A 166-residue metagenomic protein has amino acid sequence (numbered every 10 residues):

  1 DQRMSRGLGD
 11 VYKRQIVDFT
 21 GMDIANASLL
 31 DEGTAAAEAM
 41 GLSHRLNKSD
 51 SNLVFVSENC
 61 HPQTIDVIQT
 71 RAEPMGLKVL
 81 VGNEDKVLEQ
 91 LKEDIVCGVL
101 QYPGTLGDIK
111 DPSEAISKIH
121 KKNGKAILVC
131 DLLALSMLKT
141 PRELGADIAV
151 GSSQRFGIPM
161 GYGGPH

Functional and structural regions predicted by a protein language model:
D1-Y12: Single conserved hydrophobic/aromatic residue that forms the stacking wall/gate of nucleotide- or nucleobase-binding
D18-E38: Short loop-beta-helix segment that forms the pyridoxal 5′-phosphate
T34-H166: Conserved PLP-enzyme active-site core in the AAT-like
